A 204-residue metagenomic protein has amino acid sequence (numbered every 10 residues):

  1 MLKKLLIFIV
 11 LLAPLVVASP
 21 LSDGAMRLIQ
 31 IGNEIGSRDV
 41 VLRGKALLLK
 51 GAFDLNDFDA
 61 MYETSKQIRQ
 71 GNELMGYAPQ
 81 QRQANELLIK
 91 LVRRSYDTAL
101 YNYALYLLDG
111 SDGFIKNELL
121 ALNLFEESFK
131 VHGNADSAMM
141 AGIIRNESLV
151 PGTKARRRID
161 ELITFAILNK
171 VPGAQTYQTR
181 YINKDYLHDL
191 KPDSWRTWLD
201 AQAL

Functional and structural regions predicted by a protein language model:
K4-A13: Sec-dependent N-terminal signal peptides
V16-A52, D59-Y62, L204: N-terminal leader/linker segments that initiate helical-solenoid repeat arrays
R27-I31, L47, E63-N72, L100-D109 (+2 more regions): Hydrophobic face of amphipathic alpha-helices that form TPR/SEL1-like repeat modules and related alpha-solenoid
N33-G36, D54-F58, G71-N72, R94-L100 (+5 more regions): Short helix-capping/linker turns of helical repeat alpha-solenoids
R38-A46, M75-E86, F114-L124, P151-E161 (+1 more regions): Structural signature of tandem alpha-helical TPR/SEL1-like repeats, specifically the intra-repeat loop/turn
K50-A52, K90-L91, E127-S128, F165-A166: Canonical positions in the second alpha-helix
L119, N123-F129, A155-G173, T197-D200: TPR/TPR-like (Sel1-like) alpha-helical repeat modules
F165-L204: Terminal, low-structured helical/coil segments at or just beyond the last alpha-helical repeat
